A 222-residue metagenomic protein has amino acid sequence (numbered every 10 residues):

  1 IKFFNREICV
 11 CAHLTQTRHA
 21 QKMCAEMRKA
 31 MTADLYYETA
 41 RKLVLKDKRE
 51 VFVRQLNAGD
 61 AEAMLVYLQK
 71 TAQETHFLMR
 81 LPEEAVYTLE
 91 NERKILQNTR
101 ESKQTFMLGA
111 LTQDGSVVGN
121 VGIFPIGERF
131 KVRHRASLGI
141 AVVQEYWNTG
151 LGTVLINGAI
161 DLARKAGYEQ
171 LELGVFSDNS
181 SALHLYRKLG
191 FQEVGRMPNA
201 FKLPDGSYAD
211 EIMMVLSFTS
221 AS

Functional and structural regions predicted by a protein language model:
V10-A12, A20, A25: Short hydrophobic alpha-helical segments enriched in small aliphatic residues
C24-D47: Short acidic N-proximal helix/loop "leader" segments that mark the beginning of a domain or an inter-domain linker
Y36, A85-H134, G139-E145, I156-N157 (+1 more regions): Acetyl-CoA-dependent GNAT
V51-A63: A short beta-loop-alpha structural element at the N-terminal edge of CoA-dependent acyl/N-acetyltransferase catalytic
T75-E84: A short gly/proline-enriched turn/hairpin at secondary-structure junctions
G152, I156, D178-A182, N199-D205: Short glycine/proline-centered loop/turn elements that form peptide/ligand docking sites
I156, A163-G174: Conserved GNAT acetyl-CoA-binding A-motif
E172-V175, R187, Q192-S207: Conserved catalytic-core motifs of GNAT/GCN5-like acyltransferases
